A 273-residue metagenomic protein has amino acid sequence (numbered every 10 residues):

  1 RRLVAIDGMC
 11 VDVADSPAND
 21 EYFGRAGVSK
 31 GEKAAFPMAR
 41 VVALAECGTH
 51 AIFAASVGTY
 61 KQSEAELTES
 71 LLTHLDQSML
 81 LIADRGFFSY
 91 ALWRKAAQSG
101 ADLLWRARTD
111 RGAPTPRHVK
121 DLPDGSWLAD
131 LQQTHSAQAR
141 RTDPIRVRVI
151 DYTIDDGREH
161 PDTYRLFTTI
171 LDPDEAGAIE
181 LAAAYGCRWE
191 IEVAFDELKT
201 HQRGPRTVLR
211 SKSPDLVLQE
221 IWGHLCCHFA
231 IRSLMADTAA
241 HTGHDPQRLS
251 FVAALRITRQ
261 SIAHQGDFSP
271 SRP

Functional and structural regions predicted by a protein language model:
R1-R2, I6-P273: Single, function-defining residue in the core of a domain
